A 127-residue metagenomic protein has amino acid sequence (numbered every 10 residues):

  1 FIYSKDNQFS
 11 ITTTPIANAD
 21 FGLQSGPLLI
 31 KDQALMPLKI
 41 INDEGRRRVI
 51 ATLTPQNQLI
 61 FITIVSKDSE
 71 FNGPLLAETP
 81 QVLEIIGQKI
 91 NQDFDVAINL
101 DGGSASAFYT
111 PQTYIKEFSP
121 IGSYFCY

Functional and structural regions predicted by a protein language model:
F1-Y127: Gly/Ser/Thr/Pro-rich low-complexity, intrinsically disordered segments
